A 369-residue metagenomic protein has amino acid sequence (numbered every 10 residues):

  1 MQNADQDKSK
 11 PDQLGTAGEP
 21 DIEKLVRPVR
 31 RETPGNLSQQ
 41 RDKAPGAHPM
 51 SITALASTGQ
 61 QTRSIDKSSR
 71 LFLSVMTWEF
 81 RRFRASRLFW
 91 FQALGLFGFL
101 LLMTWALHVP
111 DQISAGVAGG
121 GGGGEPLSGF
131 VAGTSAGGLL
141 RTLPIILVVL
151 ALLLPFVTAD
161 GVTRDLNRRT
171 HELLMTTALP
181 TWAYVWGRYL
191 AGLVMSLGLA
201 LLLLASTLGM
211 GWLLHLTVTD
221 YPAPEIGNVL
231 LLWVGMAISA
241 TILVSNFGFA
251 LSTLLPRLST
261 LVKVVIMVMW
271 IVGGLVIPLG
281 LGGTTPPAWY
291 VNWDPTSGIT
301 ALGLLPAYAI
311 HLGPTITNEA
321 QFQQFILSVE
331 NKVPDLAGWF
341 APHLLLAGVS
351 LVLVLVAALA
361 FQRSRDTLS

Functional and structural regions predicted by a protein language model:
M1-R70: Short, intrinsically disordered terminal tails adjacent to the first/last structured region
S51-L96, R365-S369: Aromatic- and glycine-rich beta-strand/loop motifs that create alpha-glucan
I52-I65, L100-A115, G121-L153, D160 (+1 more regions): Secretory targeting signals
D66, L71-F72, E79, F83 (+5 more regions): Catalytic cores of nucleotide-enabled group-transfer and carboxylate-activating enzymes in metabolic and assembly-line
S74, R84-A85, A159-G198: Helix-loop-helix units of permease transmembrane domains in multi-pass membrane transporters, especially ABC
L96-L100, A191-G192, M267-I271: Residue-level recognition of pore/gate-forming positions within transmembrane alpha-helices of multi-pass
V109-A132, D220, S259, K263-L355 (+1 more regions): Terminal transmembrane helical anchor/hairpin motif
D160-W182, L254-M269, F361-S369: Cytoplasmic juxtamembrane regions at transmembrane-helix boundaries
